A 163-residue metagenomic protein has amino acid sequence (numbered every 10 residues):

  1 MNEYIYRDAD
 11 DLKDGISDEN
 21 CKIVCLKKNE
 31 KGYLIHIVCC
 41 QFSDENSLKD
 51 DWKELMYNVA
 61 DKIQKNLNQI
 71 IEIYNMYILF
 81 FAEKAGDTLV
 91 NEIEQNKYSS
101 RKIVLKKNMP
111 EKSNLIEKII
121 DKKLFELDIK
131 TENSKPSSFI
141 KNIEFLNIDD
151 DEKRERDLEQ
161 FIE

Functional and structural regions predicted by a protein language model:
M1, D8-I16, L55-N68, I93 (+1 more regions): Hydrophobic, Leu/Ile/Phe/Ala-enriched alpha-helical segments that form helix-helix packing faces
M1-N46: N-terminal "first-domain core" detector
I37-F42, M76-E83, V104-K107: Conserved beta-strand segments of the P-loop GTPase G domain that flank and frequently precede/overlap
I37-Y74: A broadly used, surface-exposed interaction patch
Q41-D50, E83-T88, P110: Short acidic, S/G/P-rich loop/turn micro-motifs used as interaction or catalytic elements
L67-T88: Nucleic-acid nuclease catalytic cores
L89-I148: Polybasic, proline/glycine-rich intrinsically disordered low-complexity segments
L146-E163: Short acidic DE-rich linear segments
